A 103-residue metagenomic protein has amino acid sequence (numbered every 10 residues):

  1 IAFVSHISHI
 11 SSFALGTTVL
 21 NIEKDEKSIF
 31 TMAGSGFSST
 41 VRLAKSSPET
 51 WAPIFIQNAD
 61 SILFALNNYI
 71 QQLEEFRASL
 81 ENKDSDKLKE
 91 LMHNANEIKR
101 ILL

Functional and structural regions predicted by a protein language model:
I1-I7, K27: Conserved Rossmann-fold dehydrogenase catalytic segment
V4, S11, L91-A95: Short alpha-helical scaffolding segments that buttress acidic/His motifs in well-ordered protein cores
S11, L15, L73, R77-L80 (+1 more regions): A structural signal for well-ordered alpha-helices, especially hydrophobic packing surfaces of coiled-coils
S11-A14, I22-I29: Internal helical hairpin/lid segments
T18: Glycine-rich, positively charged active-site loop/lid region within alpha/beta enzyme cores that binds and organizes
D25-A95: Interdomain hinge/lid region at the active-site interface of Rossmann-like NAD(P)-dependent oxidoreductases
